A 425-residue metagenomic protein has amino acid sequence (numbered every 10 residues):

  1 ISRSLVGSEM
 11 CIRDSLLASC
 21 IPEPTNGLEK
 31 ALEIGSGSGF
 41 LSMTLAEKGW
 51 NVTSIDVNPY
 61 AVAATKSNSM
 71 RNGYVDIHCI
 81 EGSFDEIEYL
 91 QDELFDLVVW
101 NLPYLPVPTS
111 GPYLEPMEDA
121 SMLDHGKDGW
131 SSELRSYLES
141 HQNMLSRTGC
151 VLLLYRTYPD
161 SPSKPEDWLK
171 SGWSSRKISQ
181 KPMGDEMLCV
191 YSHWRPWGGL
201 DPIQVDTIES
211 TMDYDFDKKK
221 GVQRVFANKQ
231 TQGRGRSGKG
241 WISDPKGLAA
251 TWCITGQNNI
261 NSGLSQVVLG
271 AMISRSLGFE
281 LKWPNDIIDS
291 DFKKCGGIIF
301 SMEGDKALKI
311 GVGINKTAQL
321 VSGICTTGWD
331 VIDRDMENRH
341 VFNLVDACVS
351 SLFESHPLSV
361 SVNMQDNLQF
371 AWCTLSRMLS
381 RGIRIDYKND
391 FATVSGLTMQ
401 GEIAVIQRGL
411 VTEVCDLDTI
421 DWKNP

Functional and structural regions predicted by a protein language model:
I1-I12: Short, small-residue-biased leader/transition segments that mark boundaries at the very start of proteins
A18-Q91, V99-W100, P106-V107: Conserved SAM/SAH cofactor-binding pocket of Class I
T25, L145-S146, K219: A generic alpha-to-beta junction signature in SAM-dependent methyltransferases
I80-S83, D206, L281-W283: Short loop/edge segments at beta-strand edges and connector loops that shape dinucleotide/nucleotide cofactor-binding
V98-N101, G221, F226-K229, S237-G247 (+1 more regions): Catalytic beta-strand/loop module used to bind and position nucleotide/cofactor moieties in cofactor-attachment
L102-E133: Mobile active-site "lid"/loop adjacent to the S-adenosyl-L-methionine
S131-I178: Conserved Class I SAM-dependent methyltransferase catalytic core
S171-V267: N-terminal lobe of the biotin/lipoate ligase/transferase fold
